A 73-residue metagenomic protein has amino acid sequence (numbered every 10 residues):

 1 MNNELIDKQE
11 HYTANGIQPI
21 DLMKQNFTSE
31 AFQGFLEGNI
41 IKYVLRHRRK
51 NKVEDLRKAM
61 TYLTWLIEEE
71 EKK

Functional and structural regions predicted by a protein language model:
M1-K73: Intrinsically disordered, low-complexity regulatory regions that flank transcription factor DNA-binding cores
